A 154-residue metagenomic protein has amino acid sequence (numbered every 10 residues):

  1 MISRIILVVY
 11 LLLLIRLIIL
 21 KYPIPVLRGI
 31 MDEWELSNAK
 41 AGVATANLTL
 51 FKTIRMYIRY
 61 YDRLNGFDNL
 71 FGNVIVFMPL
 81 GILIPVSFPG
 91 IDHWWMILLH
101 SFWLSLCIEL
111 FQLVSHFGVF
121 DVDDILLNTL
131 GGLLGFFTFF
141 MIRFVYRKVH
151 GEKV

Functional and structural regions predicted by a protein language model:
M1-F117, F136-V154: Bulky hydrophobic segments
F120-F139: Alpha-helical transmembrane segments that form the membrane-embedded catalytic/substrate-binding core of multi-pass
